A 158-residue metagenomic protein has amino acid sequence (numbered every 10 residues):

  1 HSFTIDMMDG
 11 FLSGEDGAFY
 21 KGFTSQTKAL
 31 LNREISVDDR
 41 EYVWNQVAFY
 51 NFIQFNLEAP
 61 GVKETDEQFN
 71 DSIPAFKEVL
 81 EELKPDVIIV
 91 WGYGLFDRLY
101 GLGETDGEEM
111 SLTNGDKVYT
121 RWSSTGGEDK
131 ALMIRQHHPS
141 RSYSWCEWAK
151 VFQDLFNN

Functional and structural regions predicted by a protein language model:
H1-L83, V87, Y93-R98, S142: A polyanion-binding, active-site-adjacent surface
E64-K77, Y100-N158: C-terminal capping/extension of enzyme domains
D86-I88, A131-L132: Hydrophobic beta-strand segments of well-ordered beta-sheets in folded domains
